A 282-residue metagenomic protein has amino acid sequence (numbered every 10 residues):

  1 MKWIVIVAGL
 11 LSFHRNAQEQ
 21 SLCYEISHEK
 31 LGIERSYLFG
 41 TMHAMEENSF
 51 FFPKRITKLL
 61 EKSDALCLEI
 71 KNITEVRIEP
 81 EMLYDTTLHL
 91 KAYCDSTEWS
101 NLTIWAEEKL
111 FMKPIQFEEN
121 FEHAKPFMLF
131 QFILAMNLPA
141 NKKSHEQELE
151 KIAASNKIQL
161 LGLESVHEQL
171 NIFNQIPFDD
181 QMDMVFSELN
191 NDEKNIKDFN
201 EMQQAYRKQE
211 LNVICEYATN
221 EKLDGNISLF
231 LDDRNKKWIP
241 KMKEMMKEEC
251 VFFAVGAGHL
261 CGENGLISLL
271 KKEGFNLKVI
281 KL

Functional and structural regions predicted by a protein language model:
M1-E25: Bacterial Sec-dependent N-terminal signal peptides
I4, P53, N235-I239: Short, well-ordered alpha-helical scaffold segments within catalytic/effector domains
L11, H43, G258-H259: Short, glycine/serine-rich, charged loops/turns that create anion-binding and catalytic segments at active sites
Q18, N48, D233-K237: Short secondary-structure boundary/capping elements
I26-Y37, M42-L223, L229-F230: Structured, acidic catalytic/metal-binding patches in enzyme active sites
S228-L282: A cross-kingdom marker for long, charged
